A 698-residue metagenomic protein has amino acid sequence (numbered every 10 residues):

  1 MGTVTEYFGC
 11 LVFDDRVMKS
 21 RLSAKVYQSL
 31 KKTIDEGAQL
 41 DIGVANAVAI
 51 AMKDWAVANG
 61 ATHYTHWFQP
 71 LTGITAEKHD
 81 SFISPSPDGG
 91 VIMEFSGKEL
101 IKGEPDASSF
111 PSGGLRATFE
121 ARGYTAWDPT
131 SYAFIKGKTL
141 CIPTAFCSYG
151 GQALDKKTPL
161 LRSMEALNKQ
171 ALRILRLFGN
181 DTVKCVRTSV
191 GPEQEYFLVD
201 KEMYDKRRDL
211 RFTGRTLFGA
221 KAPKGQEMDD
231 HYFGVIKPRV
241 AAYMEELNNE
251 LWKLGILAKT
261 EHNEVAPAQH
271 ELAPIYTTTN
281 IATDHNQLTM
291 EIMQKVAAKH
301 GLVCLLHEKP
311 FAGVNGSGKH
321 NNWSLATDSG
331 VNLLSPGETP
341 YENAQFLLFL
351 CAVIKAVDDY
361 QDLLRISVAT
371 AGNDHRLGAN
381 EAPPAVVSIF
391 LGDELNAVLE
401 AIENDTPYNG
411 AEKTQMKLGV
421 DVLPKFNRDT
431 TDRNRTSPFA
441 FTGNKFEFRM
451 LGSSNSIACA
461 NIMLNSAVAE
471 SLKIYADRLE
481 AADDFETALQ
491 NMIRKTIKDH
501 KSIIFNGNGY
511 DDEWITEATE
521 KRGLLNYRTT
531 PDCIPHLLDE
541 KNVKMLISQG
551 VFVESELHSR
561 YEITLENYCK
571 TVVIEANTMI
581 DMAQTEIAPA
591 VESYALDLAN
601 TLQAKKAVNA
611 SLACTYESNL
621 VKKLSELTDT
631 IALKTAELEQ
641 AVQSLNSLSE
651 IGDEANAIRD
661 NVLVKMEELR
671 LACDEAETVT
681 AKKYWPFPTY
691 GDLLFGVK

Functional and structural regions predicted by a protein language model:
M1-D14, T33-D35, P223-Y232: Gly-rich Lys/Arg/Thr-decorated short loops/hinges at beta-loop-alpha junctions or inter-strand turns that position
Y7-F119: Active-site core of metal-dependent hydrolases
V44, F68, S96, P274 (+5 more regions): Active-site proximal loops enriched in glycine and acidic residues that flank catalytic Cys/His/Asp and coordinate
V44-V48, F68-P70, K98-E99, F146 (+4 more regions): Active-site-proximal loop/turn and secondary-structure-junction residues that shape catalytic pockets, frequently
A61, T65-Q69, T283-K299, L325 (+3 more regions): Hydrophobic/aromatic-rich, well-ordered segments within soluble, folded domains that form packed cores
G73-G89, S108, R207, G214-T216 (+4 more regions): Short linear, low-complexity motifs centered on an aromatic residue
E120-L306, N315-G318, L325-E562: Glycine-rich, acidic/polar active-site loops that bind/position phosphate-bearing ligands
I493, K498-K698: C-terminal amphipathic alpha-helical interaction region
